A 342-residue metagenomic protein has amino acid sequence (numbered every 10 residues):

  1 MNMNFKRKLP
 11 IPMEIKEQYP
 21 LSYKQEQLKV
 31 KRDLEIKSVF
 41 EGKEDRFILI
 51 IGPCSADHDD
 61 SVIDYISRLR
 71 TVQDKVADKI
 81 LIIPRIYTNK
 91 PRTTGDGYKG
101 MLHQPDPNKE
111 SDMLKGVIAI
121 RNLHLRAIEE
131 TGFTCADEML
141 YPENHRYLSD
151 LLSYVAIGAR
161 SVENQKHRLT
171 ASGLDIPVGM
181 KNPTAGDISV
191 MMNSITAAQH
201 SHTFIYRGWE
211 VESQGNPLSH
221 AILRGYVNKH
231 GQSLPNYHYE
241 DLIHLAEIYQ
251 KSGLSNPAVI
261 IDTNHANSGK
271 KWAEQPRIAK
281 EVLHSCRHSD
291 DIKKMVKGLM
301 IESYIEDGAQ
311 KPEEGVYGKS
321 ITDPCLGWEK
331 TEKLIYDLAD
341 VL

Functional and structural regions predicted by a protein language model:
M1-E41: N- or domain-start disorder-to-order transition segments that initiate the globular core
Q25-V39, V72-I83, N89, I120: N-terminal beta-rich core of secreted/periplasmic extracellular enzymes
F40-K43, R70-A77, L125-E130, S213 (+1 more regions): Acidic (Asp/Glu)-rich catalytic clusters
I48-S61, D323: Conserved phosphate/anionic-ligand binding catalytic regions in large, soluble enzymes, centered on
G52, I261, G327: Conserved, mostly hydrophobic/aromatic
C54-D57, N256, N264-K270: Short acidic, Gly/Ser-rich segments with clustered Asp/Glu that frequently serve as metal-coordination loops in enzyme
I66, K79-H244, H265-A266, K270 (+6 more regions): Active-site-facing alpha/beta catalytic cores
Y304-L342: Internal helix-turn-beta structural module
